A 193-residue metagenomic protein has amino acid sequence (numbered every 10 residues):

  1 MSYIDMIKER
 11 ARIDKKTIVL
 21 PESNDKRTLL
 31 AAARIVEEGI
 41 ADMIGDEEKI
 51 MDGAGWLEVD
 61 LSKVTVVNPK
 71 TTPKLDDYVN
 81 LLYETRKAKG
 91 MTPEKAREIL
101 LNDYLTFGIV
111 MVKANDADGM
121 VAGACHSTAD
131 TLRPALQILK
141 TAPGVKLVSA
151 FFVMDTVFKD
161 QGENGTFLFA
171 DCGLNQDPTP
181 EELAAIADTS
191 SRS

Functional and structural regions predicted by a protein language model:
M1-S193: Anion-binding alpha/beta catalytic cores of soluble intermediary-metabolism enzymes, centered on
